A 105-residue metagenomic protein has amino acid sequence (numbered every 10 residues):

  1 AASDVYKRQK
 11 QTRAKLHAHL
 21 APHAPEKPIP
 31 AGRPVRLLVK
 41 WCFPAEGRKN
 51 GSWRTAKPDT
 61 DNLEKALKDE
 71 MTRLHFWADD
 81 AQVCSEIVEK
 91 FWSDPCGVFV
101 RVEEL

Functional and structural regions predicted by a protein language model:
A1-Y6: Short, small-residue-biased leader/transition segments that mark boundaries at the very start of proteins
R8-R13, H17-R33, A45: Core subunits and conserved enzymes of cellular information-processing and envelope-translocation systems across
Q11, G32-R36, N62, P95: Short connector loops at helix/strand junctions that flank enzyme active sites, especially segments positioning acidic
I29-L37, A78-C84: A short coil-to-beta-strand element that immediately follows conserved catalytic motifs
A31-K57: Short glycine-rich, basic-tinged beta-strand/loop micro-motifs
G51-C84: Short, hydrophobic/π-rich interface segment
A78-L105: C-terminal edge-of-domain segments
